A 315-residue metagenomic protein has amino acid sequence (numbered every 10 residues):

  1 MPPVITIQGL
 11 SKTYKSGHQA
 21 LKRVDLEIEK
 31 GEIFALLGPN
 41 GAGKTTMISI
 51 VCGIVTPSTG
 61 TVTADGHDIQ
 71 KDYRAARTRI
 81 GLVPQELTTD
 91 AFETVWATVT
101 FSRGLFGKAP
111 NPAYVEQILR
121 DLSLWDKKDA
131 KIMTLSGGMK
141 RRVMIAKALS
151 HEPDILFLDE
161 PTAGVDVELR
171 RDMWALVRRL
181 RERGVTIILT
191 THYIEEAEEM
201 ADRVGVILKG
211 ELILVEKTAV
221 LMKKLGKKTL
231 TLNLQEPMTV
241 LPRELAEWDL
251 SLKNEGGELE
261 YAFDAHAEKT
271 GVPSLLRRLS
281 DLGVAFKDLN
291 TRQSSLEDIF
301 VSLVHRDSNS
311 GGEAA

Functional and structural regions predicted by a protein language model:
G60-K71, A75-A76: Conserved ABC transporter NBD signature motif
T100, G104-K127: Conserved ABC ATPase "signature" region
E152: Conserved catalytic motifs of ABC-family nucleotide-binding domains
L156-D159: Catalytic Walker B motif of ABC-type/P-loop ATPase nucleotide-binding domains
W174-D264: ABC transporter nucleotide-binding domain
G226-L303, A315: Short, charged/small-residue-rich alpha-helical element at the C-terminal edge of ABC transporter nucleotide-binding
